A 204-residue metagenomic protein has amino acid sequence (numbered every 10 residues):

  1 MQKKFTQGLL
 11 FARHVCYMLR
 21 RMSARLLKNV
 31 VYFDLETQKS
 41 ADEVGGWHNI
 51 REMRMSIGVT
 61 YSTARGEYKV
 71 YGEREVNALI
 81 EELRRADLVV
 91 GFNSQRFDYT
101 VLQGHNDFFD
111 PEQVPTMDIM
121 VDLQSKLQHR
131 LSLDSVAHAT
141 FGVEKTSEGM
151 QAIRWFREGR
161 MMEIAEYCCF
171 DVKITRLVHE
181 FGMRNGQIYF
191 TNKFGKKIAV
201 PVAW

Functional and structural regions predicted by a protein language model:
K3-K4: Polybasic, lysine-rich low-complexity intrinsically disordered segments
L10, H14-M18: Short, positively charged and aromatic/hydrophobic N-terminal segments
L19-R84: Conserved RNase H-like, two-metal-ion catalytic cores of nucleic-acid enzymes
D34-E36, D118, D171: Acidic active-site catalytic centers that drive phospho-/nucleotidyl reactions and related ester hydrolyses
I57, V101, V121, I174-T175: Hydrophobic side chains within alpha-helical segments
A64-S135: Conserved DEDDh/DEDDy metal-dependent 3′-5′ exonuclease domain
R130-T146: A polyampholytic, Gly/Pro-enriched intrinsically disordered region
F141-V200: Acidic, Mg2+-coordinating catalytic module of metal-dependent nucleases/exonucleases that use a two-metal-ion mechanism
